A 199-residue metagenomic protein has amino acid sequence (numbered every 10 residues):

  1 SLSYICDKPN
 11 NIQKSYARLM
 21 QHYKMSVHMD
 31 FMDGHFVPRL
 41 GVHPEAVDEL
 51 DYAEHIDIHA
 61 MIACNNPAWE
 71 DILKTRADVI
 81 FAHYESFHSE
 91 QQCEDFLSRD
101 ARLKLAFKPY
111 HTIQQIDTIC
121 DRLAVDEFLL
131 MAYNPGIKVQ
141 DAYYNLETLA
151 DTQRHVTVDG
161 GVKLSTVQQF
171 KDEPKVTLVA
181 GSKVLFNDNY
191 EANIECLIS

Functional and structural regions predicted by a protein language model:
S1-Q21, Y144-A150: Short, motif-level signal for alpha-helix interfacial/capping segments enriched in acidic residues and aromatics/proline
S3-K8, S26-L40, A53-C93, R102-I116 (+2 more regions): Catalytic beta/alpha-barrel core
K14-L19, C64-T75, H111-L123, V158 (+1 more regions): Catalytic cores of alpha/beta
M20, V47-D51, C93-D100, L146-Q153 (+1 more regions): Surface-exposed amphipathic alpha-helices with a cationic face
H35-E70, S165-L185: A short alpha/beta connector and helix-capping loop motif
R39-V47, T118, Q140-L149: Charged helix-capping and loop-helix junction motifs
Y84-H88, L129-V139, E173-I194: Glycine-rich phosphate-binding active-site loops on the catalytic face of alpha/beta enzymes
L123-L130, T148-Q153, L178-A180: Positively charged, amphipathic and often flexible ligand-engagement surfaces
